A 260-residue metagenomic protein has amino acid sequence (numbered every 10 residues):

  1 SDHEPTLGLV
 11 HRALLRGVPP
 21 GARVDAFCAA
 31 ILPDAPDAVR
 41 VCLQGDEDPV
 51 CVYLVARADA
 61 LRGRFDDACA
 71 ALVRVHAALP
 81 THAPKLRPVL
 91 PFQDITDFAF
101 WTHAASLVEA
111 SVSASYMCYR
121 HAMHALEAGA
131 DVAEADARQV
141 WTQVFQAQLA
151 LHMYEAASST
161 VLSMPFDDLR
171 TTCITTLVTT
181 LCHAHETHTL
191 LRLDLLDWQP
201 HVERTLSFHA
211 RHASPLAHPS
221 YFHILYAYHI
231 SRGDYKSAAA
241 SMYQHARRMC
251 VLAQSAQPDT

Functional and structural regions predicted by a protein language model:
S1-T260: Extended alpha-helical assembly domains of large eukaryotic scaffold proteins
